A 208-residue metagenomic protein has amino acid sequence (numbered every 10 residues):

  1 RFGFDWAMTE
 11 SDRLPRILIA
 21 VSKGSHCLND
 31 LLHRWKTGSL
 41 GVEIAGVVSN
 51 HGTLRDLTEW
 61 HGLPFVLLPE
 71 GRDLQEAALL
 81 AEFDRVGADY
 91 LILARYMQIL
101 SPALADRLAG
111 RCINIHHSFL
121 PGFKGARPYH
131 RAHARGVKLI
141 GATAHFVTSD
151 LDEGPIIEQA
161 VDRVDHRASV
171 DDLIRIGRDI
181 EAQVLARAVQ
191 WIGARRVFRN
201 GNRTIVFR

Functional and structural regions predicted by a protein language model:
R1-R13: A conserved regulatory-domain signal marking ACT and ACT-like small-molecule sensing domains and adjacent regulatory
D5, E43, P64-V66, R111: Conserved beta-strand segments of alpha/beta enzyme cores
L18-H26: Short, glycine-rich nucleotide/cofactor-binding loops
C27-T37: Histidine-anchored nucleotide/phosphate-binding helix
T37-V42, D106-L108: Short, conserved loop/helix-junction motifs that constitute active-site signature segments in enzyme catalytic cores
V42-T53: Short internal beta-strands
H51, G71, Q75-A78, V86-R208: Donor/substrate-binding cores of folate-linked one-carbon enzymes
L57-E70: Conserved nucleotide-sugar phosphate-binding/catalytic loop shared by glycosyltransferases and other
